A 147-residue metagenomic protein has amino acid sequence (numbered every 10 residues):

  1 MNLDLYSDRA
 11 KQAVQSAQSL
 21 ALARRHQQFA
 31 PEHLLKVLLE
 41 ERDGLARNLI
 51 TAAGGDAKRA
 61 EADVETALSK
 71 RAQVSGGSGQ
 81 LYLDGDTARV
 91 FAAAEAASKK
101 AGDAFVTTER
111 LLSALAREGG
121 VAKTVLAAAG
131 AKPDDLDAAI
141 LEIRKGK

Functional and structural regions predicted by a protein language model:
M1-K147: Histone-fold recognition with a strong bias for associated Lys/Arg-rich disordered tails
